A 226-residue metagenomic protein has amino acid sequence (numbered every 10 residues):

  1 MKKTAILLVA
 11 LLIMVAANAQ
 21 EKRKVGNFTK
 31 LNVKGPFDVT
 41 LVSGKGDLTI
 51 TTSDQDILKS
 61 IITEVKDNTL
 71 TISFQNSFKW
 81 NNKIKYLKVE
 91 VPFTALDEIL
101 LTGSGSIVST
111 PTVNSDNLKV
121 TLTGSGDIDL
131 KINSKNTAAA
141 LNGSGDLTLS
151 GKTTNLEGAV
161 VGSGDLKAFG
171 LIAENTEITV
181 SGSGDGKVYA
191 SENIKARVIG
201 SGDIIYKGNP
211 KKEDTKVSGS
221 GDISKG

Functional and structural regions predicted by a protein language model:
M1-G226: Intrinsically disordered, low-complexity terminal regions
